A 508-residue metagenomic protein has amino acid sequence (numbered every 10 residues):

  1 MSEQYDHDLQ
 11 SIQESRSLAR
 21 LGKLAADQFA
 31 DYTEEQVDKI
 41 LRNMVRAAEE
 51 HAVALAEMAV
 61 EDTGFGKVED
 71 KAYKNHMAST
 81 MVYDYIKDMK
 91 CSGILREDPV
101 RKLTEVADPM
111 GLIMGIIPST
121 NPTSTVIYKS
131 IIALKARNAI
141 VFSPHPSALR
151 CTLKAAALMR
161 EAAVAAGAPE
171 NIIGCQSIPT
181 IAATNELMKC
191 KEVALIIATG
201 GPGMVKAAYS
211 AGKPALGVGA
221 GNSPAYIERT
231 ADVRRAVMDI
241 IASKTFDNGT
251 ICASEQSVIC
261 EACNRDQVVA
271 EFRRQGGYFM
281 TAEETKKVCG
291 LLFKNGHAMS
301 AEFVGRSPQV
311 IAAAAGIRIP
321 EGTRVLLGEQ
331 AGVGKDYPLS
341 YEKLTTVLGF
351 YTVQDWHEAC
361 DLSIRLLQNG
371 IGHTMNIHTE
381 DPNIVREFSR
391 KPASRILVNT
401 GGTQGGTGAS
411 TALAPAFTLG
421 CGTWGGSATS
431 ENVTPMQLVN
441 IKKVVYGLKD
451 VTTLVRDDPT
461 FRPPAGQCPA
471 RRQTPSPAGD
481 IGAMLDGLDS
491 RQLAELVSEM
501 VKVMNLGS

Functional and structural regions predicted by a protein language model:
M1-L103, I132, R274, L506-S508: N-terminal Rossmann-like NAD(P)+-binding subdomain of aldehyde/semialdehyde dehydrogenases
S2-E3, D8-I12, V205-G334: ALDH superfamily catalytic-core signature
Q4, A30, I317-E495, K502-S508: Conserved C-terminal structural/oligomerization subdomain of aldehyde/semialdehyde dehydrogenase
L18-R20, G217-G219, N248-C252, Y337-L344 (+1 more regions): Short, flexible turn/loop "capping" segments at secondary-structure junctions
K23-A26, A30-T33, L41-A52, A56-A59 (+17 more regions): Structural signal for hydrophobic packing residues in well-ordered secondary-structure cores of soluble enzyme domains
D31-Q36, P169-I173, N248-C252, Y278-C289 (+3 more regions): Flexible, glycine/charged-enriched surface loops at secondary-structure junctions
C91-R235: Rossmann-like NAD(P) dinucleotide-binding subdomain of oxidoreductase/dehydrogenase enzymes
R137, I196, E261, I311 (+1 more regions): Residue-level signal for inorganic ion chemistry
